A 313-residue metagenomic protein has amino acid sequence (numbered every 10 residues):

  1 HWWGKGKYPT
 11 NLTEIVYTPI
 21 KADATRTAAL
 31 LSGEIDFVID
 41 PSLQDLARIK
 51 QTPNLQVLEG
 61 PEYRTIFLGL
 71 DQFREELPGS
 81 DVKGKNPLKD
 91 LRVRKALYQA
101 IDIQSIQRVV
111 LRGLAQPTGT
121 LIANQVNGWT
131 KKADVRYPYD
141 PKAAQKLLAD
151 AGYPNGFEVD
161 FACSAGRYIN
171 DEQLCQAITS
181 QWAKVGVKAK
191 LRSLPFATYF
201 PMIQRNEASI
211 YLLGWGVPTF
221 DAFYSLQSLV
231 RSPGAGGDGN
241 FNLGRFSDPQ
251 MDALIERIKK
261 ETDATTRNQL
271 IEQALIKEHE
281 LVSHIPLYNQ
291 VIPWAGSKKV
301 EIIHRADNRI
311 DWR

Functional and structural regions predicted by a protein language model:
H1-V110, Q116, V126-L281: Extracytoplasmic/periplasmic ligand-capture domains
Q116-G119, G296: Short, charged hinge/linker segments at domain and secondary-structure junctions
L121-A123, F223-L226, K298-I302: Short aromatic-enriched loop/helix-cap "lid" or pocket-rim segments at secondary-structure transitions that line
P233, Q273, I285, H304-R313: Small-molecule-sensing regulatory modules
D238, W294-R313: Long beta-strand-rich cores associated with HINT superfamily self-processing modules
Y288, I292: Segments of small-molecule ligand-sensing domains
